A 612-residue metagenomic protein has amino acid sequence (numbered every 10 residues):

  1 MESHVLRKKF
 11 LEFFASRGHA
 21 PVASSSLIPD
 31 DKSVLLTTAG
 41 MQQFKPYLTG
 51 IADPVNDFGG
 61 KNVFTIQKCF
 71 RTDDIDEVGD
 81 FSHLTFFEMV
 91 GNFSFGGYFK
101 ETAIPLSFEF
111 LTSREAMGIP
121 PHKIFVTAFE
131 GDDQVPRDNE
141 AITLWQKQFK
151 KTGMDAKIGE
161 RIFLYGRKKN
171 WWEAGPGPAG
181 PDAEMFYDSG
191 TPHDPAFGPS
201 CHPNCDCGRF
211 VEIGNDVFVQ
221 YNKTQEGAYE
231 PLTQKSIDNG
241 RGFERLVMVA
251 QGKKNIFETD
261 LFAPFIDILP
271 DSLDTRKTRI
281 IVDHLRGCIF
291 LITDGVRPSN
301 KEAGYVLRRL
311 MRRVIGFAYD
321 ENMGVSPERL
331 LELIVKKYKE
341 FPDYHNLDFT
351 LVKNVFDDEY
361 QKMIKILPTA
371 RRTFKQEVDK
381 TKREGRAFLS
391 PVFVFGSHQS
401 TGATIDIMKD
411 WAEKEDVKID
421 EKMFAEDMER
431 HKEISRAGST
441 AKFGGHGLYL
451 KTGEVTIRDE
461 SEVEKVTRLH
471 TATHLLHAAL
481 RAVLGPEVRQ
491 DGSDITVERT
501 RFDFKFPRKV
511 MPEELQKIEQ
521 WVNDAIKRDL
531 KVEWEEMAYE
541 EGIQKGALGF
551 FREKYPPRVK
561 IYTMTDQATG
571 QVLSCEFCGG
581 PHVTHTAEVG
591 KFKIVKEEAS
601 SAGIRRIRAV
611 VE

Functional and structural regions predicted by a protein language model:
M1-E612: A glycine- and charged-residue-rich anion-binding loop/surface
